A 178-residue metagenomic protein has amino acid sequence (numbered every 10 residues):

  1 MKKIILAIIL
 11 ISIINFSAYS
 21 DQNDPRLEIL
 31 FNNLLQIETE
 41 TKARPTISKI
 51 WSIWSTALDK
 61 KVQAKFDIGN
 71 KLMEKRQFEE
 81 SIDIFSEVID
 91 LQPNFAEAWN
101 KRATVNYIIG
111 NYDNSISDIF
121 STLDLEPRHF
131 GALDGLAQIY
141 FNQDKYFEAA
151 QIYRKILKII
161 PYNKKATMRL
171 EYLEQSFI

Functional and structural regions predicted by a protein language model:
A18-D67: N-terminal leader/linker segments that initiate helical-solenoid repeat arrays
I29, P45, S52, T56 (+2 more regions): Terminal, low-structured helical/coil segments at or just beyond the last alpha-helical repeat
L34-E38, W51, I89, L123 (+2 more regions): A conserved position within tetratricopeptide repeats
E40-A43, F78, Y112, Y146: TPR-repeat structural position
S48-W51, S86, F120, R154: Alpha-solenoid helical repeat scaffolds
D59-G131: Alpha-helical adaptor scaffolds
E74, I108-I109, N142-Q143, I159 (+1 more regions): Register position in tetratricopeptide repeats
